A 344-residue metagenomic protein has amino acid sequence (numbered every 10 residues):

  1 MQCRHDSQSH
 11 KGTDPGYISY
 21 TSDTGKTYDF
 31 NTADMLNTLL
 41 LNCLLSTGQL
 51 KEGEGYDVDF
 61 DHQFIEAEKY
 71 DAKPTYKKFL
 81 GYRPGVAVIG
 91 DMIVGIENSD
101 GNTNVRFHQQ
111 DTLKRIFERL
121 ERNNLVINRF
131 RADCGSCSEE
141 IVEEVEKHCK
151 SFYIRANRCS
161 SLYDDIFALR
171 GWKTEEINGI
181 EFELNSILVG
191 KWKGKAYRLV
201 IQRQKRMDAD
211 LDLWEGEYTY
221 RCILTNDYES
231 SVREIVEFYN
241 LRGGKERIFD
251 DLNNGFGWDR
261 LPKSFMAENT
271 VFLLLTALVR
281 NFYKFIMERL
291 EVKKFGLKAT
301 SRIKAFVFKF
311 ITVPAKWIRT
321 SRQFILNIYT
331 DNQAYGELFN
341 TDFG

Functional and structural regions predicted by a protein language model:
M1-S19, T38, Y56-F64, D91 (+6 more regions): Short, conserved catalytic/metal-binding motifs centered on acidic residues
S7-V86: Active-site-proximal, Lys/Arg-enriched surface segment that forms a nucleic-acid-binding/basic interface patch
E68-P74, V94-N98, A132, E139-V145 (+1 more regions): Short acidic, glycine/serine/threonine-rich loops at helix termini
K77-N123: Electropositive, glycine- and tryptophan-enriched low-complexity nucleic-acid-binding patches
F107-S161: Domain-level cores of phosphate- or acyl-group-handling catalytic modules
S151-N254, N340-G344: An anionic, glycine-rich sequence signature occurring as long contiguous blocks
V232-M266, V271, L275, V279-M287: Short amphipathic alpha-helical "interface-anchor" segments enriched in bulky aromatics
F282-G344: A short, flexible helix-boundary coil/loop motif
